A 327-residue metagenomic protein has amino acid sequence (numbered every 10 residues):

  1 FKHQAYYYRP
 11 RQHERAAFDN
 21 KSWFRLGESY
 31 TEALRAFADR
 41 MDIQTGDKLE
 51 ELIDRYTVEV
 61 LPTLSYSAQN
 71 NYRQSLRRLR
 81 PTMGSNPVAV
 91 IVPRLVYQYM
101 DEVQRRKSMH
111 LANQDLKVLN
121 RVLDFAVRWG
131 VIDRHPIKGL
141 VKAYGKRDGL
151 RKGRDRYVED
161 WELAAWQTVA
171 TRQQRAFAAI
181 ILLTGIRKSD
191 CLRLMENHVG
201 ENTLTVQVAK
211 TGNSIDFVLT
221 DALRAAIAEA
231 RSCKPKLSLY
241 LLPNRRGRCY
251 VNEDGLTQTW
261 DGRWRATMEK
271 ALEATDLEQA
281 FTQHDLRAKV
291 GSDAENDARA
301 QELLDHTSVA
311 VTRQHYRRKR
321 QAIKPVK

Functional and structural regions predicted by a protein language model:
K2-R94: N-terminal DNA-binding module of tyrosine recombinases/phage integrases
R25, V58-V131, V251-T259, A280-T282: N-terminal core-binding DNA-recognition domain of tyrosine site-specific recombinases/integrases
D42, A165, I215-D221, A225-R231 (+2 more regions): DNA/chromatin major-groove-contacting recognition/catalytic segments
M109, N113-K117, R128, I132 (+3 more regions): Basic, Lys/Arg- and aromatic-enriched nucleic-acid-binding interface segment
V122, T220-E278, V290, E295: Active-site/catalytic core of tyrosine-dependent DNA strand-transfer enzymes
G139-K146, T184, S189, R193-S232: Conserved tyrosine-mediated DNA breakage-rejoining catalytic core shared by Y-recombinases
R175-A179, L183, S189-D190, D285-T307: C-terminal catalytic core of tyrosine-transesterase DNA break-rejoin enzymes
N197-T203, N296-Y316: Short, polar N-cap/turn motifs at the start of nucleic acid-interacting alpha helices
